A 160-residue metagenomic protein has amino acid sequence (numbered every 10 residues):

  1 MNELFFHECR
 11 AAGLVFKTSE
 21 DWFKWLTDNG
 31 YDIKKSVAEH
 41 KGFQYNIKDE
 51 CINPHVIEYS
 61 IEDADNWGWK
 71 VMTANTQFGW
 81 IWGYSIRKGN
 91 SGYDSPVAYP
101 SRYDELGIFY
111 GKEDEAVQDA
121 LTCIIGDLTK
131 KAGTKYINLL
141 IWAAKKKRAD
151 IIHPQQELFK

Functional and structural regions predicted by a protein language model:
M1-G68, H153-K160: Negatively charged, low-complexity tracts enriched in Asp/Glu with abundant Ser/Thr
N2, E8, D28-H40, S91-K160: Mixed-charge, Lys/Arg-enriched low-complexity segments
F16-S19, I61-D63, M72-F78, R87 (+1 more regions): Generic detection of intrinsically disordered/low-complexity segments and helix-coil linkers/edges
W25-D28, K70-M72, G83-S85, K145: Enriched - but not universal
W67, W80, I86-K88, L121 (+1 more regions): Intrinsic low-complexity, intrinsically disordered segments enriched in polar/basic residues
T73-Y103: Short aromatic-glycine-(Arg/Gly/Cys) micro-motifs in beta-strand/loop hairpins
